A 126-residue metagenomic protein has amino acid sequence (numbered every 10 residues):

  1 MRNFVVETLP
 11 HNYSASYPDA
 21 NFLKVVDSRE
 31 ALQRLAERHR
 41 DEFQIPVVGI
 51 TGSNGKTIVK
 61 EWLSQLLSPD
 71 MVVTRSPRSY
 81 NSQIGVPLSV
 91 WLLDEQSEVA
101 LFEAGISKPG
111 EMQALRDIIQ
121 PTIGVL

Functional and structural regions predicted by a protein language model:
M1-R34: N-terminal leader/targeting and accessory segments in enzymes
K24, E30-L126: Phosphate-binding loop of NTP-binding sites
